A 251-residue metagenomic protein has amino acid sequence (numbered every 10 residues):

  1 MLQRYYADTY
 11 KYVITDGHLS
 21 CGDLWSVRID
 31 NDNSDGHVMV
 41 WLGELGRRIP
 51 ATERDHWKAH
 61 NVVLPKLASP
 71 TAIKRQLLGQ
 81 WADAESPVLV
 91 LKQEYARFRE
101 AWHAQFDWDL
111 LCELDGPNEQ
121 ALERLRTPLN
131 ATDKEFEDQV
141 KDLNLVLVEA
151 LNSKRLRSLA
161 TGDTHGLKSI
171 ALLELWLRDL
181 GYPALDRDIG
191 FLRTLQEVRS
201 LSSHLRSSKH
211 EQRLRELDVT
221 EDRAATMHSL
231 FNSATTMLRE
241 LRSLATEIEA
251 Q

Functional and structural regions predicted by a protein language model:
M1-T194, L230-Q251: Amphipathic alpha-helical interface elements
T127-P128, R215-L217: Glycine- and acidic
D186-R215: Histidine-centered, metal-coordinating catalytic motifs and their short helical/loop contexts
L217-S233: Short secondary-structure subsegments characteristic of cysteine-rich extracellular domains
